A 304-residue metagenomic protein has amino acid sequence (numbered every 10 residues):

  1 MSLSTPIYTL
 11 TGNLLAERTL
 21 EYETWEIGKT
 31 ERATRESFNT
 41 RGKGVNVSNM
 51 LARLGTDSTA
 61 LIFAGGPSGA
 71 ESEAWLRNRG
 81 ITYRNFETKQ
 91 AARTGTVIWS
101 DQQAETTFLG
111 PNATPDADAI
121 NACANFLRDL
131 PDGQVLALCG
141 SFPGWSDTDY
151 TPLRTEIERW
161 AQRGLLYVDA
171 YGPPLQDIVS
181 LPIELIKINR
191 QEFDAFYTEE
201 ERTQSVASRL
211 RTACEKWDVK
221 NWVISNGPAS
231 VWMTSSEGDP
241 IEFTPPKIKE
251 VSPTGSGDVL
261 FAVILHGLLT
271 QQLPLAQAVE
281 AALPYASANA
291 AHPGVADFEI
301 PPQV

Functional and structural regions predicted by a protein language model:
M1-G28: Positively charged, low-complexity intrinsically disordered leader regions
S2-T11, R77, R84-E87, S100-L185 (+3 more regions): Ribokinase/PfkB-type carbohydrate-kinase core domain
G12-L15, G65-P67, E192, G227-A229 (+1 more regions): Glycine-rich beta-alpha junction loops
E17-R18, Y22, L54, R79 (+7 more regions): Change "in soluble alpha/beta enzymes" to "in soluble alpha/beta proteins
E26-R35, G238-K249: Glycine/charged-rich beta-loop-alpha catalytic/anionic-binding loops adjacent to active sites
R32-R93: Substrate-binding N-lobe of the ribokinase-like
L51, N189, G257: Short, conserved phosphate/pyrophosphate- and ester-handling motifs at nucleotide-, phospho-/glycolipid
W217-P228, E237, T244-V304: Conserved post-catalytic alpha-helical subdomain immediately downstream of the catalytic base and nucleotide-binding
